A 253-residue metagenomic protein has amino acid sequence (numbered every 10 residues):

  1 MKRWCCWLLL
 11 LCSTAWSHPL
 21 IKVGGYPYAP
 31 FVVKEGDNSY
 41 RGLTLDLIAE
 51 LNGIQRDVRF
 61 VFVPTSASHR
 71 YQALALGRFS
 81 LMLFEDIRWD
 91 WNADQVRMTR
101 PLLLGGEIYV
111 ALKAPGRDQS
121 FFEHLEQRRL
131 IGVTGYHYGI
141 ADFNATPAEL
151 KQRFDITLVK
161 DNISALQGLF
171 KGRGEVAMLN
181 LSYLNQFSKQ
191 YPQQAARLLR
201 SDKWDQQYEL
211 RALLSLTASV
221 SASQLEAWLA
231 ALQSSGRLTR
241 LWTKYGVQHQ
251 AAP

Functional and structural regions predicted by a protein language model:
C12-T14: N-terminal signal peptide c-region/cleavage motif recognized by signal peptidases
H18-D94, L158, S235, K244-Y245: Extracytoplasmic small-molecule ligand-binding "clamshell" domains of the periplasmic binding protein/Venus flytrap
G25-A29, L104-I108, P192-A230, Q248-P253: Periplasmic-binding protein-like
Y28-A29, N38-E50, K113-L150, S182: Bilobed "Venus flytrap"/periplasmic-binding protein-like clamshell domains and structurally analogous long
L45-Q55, P115-G116, F122-R129, G135-Y136 (+1 more regions): Extended ligand-binding regions for polar small-molecule ligands
I48-R56, R100, E126, T134-V159 (+2 more regions): Ligand-binding cleft/hinge of the Venus flytrap
I54, S68-S80, R97, N162-Y183 (+1 more regions): Short helices/loops that flank or line small-molecule/ion binding pockets
F62-L125, H137-I140, S201-W204: Acidic, polar ligand-binding/catalytic clefts
